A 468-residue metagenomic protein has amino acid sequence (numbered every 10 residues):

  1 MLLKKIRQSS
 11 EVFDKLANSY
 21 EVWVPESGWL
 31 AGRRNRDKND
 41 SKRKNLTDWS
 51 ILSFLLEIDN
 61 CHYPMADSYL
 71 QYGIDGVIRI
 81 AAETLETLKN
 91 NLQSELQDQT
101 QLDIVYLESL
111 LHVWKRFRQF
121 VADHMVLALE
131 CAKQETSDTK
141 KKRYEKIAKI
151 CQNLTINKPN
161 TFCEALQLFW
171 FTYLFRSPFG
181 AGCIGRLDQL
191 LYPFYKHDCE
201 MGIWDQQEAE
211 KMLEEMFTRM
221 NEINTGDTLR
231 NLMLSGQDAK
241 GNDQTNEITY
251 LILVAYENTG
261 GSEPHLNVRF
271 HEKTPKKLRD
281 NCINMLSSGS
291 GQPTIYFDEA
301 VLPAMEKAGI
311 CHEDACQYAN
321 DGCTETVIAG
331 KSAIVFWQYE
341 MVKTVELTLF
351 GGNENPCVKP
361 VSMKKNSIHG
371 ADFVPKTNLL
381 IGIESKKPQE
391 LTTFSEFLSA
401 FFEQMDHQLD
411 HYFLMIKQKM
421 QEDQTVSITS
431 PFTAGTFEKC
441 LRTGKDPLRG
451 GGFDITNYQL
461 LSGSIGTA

Functional and structural regions predicted by a protein language model:
M1-L107, R143-E145, N153-N157, T161-G466: Conserved catalytic cores of very large enzyme subunits
V105-Q119: Extended non-globular scaffold/tether segments
V121-L129, D188-Y192: Extended amphipathic alpha-helical scaffold segments
A128-K133, H197-D198: Hydrophobic side-chain positions on well-ordered alpha-helices, corresponding to helix-helix packing/interface faces
A132-K142: A conserved hydrophobic secondary-structure block that centers on an alpha-helix together with its immediately flanking
